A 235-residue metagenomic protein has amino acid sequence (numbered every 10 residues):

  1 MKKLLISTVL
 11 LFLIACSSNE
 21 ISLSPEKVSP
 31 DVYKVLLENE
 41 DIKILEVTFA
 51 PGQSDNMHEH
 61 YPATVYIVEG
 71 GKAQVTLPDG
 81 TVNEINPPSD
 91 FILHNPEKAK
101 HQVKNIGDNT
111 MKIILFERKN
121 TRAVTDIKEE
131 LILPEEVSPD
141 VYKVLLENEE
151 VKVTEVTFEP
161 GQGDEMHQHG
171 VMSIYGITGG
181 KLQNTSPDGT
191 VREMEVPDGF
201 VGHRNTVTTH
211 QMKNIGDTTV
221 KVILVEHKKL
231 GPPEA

Functional and structural regions predicted by a protein language model:
M1-L4: Positively charged n-region of N-terminal signal peptides that target proteins for export
I14-A15: C-terminal motif of bacterial Sec signal peptides marking the signal peptidase cleavage site
S29-S54, P62-V65, E135-G163, V171-I174 (+1 more regions): A short glycine-rich, His/Asp/Glu-containing loop-to-beta-strand
E38, D79-E97, D188-T206: Short acidic-glycine-tyrosine-enriched beta hairpin
S54-D55, G71-T76, I92, G163-D164 (+2 more regions): Short beta-strand segments in beta-sandwich/barrel cores
H60-D79, H169-D188: Glycine- and acidic-residue-biased ligand/ion/polar-headgroup-sensing regions
G70, K98-R118, T206-L230: Ligand-binding loop in jelly-roll beta-barrel domains
E117-P139: Surface-exposed beta-loop interaction hotspot
